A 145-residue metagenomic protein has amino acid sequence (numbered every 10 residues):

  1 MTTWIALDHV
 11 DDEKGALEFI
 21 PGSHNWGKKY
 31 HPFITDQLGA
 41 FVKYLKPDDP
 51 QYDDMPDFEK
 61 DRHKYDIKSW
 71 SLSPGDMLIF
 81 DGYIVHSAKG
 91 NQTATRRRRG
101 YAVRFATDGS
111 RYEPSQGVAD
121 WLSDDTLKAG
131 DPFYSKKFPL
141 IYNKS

Functional and structural regions predicted by a protein language model:
E13-V85: Double-stranded beta-helix
F33-Q37, P74-I79, Y83-S145: Non-heme Fe(II)/2-oxoglutarate
